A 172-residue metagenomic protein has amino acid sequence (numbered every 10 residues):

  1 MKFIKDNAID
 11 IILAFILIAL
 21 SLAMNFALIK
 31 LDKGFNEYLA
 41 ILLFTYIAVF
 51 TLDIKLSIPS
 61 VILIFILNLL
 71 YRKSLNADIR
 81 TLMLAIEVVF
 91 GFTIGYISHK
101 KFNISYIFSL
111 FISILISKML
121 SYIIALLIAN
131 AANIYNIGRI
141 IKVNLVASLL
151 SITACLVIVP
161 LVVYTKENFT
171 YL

Functional and structural regions predicted by a protein language model:
M1-F50: Hydrophobic transmembrane alpha-helices
M1-I9, K100, E167-L172: Short, Lys/Arg-enriched, disordered terminal segments
I11-F15, L43, I54-I62, R80-A85 (+3 more regions): Hydrophobic alpha-helical transmembrane segments
L20-N25, S60, I64, N68 (+4 more regions): Alpha-helical transmembrane segments of multipass membrane proteins
L22-E37, L63-Y96, R139: Interfacial aromatic-anchored transmembrane helix boundaries in multi-pass membrane proteins
K30-F35, S74-T81, F102-L172: Membrane-embedded alpha-helical hairpins and interfacial helices in multi-pass inner-membrane proteins
T45-S60, F92-Y96: Canonical alpha-helical transmembrane segments
V49-F50, L69, G95, H99-K100 (+2 more regions): Transmembrane helix-loop junction
